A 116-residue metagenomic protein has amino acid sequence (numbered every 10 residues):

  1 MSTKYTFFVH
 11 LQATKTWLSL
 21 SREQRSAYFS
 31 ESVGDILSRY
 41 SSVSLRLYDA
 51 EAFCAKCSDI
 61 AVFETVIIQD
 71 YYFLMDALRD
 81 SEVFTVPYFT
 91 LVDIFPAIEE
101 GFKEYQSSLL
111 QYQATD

Functional and structural regions predicted by a protein language model:
M1-C57, V66-Y72, F95-D116: Short S/T/G/P-rich N-terminal loop/turn motif that feeds into the first structured element of a domain
A61: Conserved, mostly hydrophobic/aromatic
D70-D80: Helical (often loop-to-helix) elements that flank the catalytic cores of nucleotide-handling enzymes
L78-Y88: A common structural junction motif
V86-L91, E100: Conserved His + Asp/Glu catalytic blocks
